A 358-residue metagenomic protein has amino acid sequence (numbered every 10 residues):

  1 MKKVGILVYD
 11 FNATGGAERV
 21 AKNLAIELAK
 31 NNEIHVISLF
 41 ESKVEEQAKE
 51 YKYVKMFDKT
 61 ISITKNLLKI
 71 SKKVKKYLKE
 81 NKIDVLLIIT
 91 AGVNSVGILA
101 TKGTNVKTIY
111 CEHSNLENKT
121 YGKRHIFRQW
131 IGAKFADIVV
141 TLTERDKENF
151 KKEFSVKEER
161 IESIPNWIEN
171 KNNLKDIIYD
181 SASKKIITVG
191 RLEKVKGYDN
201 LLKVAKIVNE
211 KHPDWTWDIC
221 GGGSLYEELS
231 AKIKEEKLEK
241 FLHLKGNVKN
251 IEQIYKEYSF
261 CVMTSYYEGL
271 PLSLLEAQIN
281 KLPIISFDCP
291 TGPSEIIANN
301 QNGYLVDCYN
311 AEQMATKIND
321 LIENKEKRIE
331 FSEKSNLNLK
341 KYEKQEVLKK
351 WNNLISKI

Functional and structural regions predicted by a protein language model:
L7-K65, K151, S163: N-terminal strand-loop element at the rim of the active site of nucleotide-sugar-dependent glycosyltransferases
G15-N23, K184, T188-E210, S224-S230 (+1 more regions): A conserved mid-protein helix/loop that constitutes part of the nucleotide-sugar donor-binding site
K65-K72, K107, L116-F135: Nucleotide-sugar donor phosphate/pyrophosphate-binding loop at the beta->alpha transition of glycosyltransferases
I88-N94, E112: Short His-centered aromatic/hydrophobic patch
A136-I161, I168-N170: A short, active-site helix/loop in glycosyltransferases that binds the activated sugar's phosphate group
N247, Y266: Aromatic "clamp/platform" in nucleotide-sugar-dependent glycosyltransferases that forms part of the donor/acceptor
P283-F287: Short hydrophobic beta-strand element within catalytic cores of glycosyltransferases and related nucleotide-activated
A298-N300, Y304-A311, D320-E326, K340: Conserved acidic donor-binding segment of nucleotide-sugar-dependent glycosyltransferases
